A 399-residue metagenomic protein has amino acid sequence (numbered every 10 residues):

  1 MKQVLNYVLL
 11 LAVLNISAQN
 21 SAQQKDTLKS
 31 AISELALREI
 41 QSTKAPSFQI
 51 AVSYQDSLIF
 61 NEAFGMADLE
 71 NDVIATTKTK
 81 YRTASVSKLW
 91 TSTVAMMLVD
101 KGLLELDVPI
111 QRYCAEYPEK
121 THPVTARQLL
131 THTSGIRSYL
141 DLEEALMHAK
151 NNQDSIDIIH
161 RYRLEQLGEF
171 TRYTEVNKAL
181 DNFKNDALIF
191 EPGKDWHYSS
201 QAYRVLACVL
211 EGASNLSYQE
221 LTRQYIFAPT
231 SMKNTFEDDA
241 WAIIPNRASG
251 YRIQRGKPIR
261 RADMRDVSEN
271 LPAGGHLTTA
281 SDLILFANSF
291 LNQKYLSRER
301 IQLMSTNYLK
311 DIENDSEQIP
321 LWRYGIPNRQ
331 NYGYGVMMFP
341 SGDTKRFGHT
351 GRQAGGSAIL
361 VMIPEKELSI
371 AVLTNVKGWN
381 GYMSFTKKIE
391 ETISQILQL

Functional and structural regions predicted by a protein language model:
M1-T27: Bacterial Sec-dependent N-terminal signal peptides
N20-A63, D141-E144, H148-K150, K194 (+3 more regions): Catalytic loop of the DD-peptidase/beta-lactamase superfamily, centered on the K-T-G motif and neighboring
A31, Q41-I50, N71-Q128, F190-A202 (+2 more regions): Short active-site loop at a secondary-structure junction that contains or immediately precedes the catalytic residue(s)
R38, T93, M97, R112 (+9 more regions): Residue-level signal for well-ordered alpha-helical scaffold segments within enzymatic catalytic domains
E62-N71, K178-L180, Y251-R260: Acidic-glycine-rich active-site phosphate/pyrophosphate-binding loop
F64, A75, I136, F190 (+3 more regions): Short clusters of hydrophobic/aromatic residues that line enzyme substrate/ligand-binding pockets
R82-V86, L98-H148, N185-A187, C208 (+4 more regions): Active-site helix/loop module of the DD-peptidase/beta-lactamase fold, centered on the serine-lysine SxxK catalytic
L140-I243, E269-I284: Catalytic-site signature segments of enzymes, centered on catalytic residues
